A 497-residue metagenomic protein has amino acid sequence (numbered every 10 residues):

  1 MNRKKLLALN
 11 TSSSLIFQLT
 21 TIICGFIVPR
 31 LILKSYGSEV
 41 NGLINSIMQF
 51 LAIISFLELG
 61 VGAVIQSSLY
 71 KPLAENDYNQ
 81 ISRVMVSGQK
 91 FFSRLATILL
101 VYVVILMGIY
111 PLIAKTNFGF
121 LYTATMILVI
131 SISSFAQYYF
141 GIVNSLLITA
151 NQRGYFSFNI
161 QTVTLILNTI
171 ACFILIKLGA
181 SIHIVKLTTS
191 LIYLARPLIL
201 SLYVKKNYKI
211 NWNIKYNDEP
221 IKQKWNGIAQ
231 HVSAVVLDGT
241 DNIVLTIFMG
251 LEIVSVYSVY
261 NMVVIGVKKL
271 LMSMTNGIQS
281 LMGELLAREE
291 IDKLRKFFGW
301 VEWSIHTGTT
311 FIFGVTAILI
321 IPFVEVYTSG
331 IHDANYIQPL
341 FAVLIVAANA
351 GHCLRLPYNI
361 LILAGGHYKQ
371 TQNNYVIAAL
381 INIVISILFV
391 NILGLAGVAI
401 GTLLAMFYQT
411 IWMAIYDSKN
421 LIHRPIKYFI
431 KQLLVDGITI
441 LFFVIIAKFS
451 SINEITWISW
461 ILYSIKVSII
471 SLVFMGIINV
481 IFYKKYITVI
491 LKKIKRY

Functional and structural regions predicted by a protein language model:
M1-G25, N79-S87, L121-T123, L200 (+2 more regions): N-terminal membrane topogenesis motif
M1-L7, I182-H183, L198-G239, I243 (+5 more regions): Interhelical loop/hinge segments that connect adjacent transmembrane helices in multipass membrane
R3-K71, L100-L106, M126-V129, S133 (+4 more regions): Signature of the first transmembrane helix
K4, A8, S134-N159, I174 (+4 more regions): Membrane-interface junctions at transmembrane-helix termini in multi-pass inner-membrane proteins
L33-S35, E39-V40, Y155, L165-P197 (+4 more regions): Membrane-interface helix-loop junctions in multi-pass transport and translocation proteins
L59-E75, N144, T149-A150, V264-E302 (+1 more regions): Helix-loop junctions and terminal segments of transmembrane helices in multi-pass membrane transport/translocation
I109-I130, A317-N349: Interfacial segments at transmembrane-helix termini and the short loops linking adjacent helices
I445-Y497: Membrane-proximal transmembrane or re-entrant/amphipathic helices at the cytosolic face
